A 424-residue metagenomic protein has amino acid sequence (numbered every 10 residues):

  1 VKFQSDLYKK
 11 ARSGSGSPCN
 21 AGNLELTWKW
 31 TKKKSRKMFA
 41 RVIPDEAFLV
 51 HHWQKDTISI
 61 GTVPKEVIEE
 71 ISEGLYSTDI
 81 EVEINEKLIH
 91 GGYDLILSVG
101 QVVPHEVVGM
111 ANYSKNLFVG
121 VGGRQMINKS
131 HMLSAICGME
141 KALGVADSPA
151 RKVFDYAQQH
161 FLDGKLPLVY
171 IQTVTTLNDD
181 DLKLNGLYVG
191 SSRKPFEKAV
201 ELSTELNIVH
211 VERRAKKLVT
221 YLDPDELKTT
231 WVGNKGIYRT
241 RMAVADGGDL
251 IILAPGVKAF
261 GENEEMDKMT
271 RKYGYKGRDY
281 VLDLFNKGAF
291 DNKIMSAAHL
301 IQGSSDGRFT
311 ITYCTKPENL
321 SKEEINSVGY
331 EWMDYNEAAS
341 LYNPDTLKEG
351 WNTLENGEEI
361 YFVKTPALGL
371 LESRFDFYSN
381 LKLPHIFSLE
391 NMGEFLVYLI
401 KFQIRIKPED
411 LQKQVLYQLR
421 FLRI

Functional and structural regions predicted by a protein language model:
F3-F39: Membrane helical hairpin/interfacial module
T27-G109, E323: An acidic, phosphate/nucleotide-engaging active-site surface
T78-P167, I325-V328, W332-A338, D376-S379: Conserved phosphate- and dinucleotide-binding cores of soluble alpha/beta proteins, encompassing both enzyme active
S98-V99, H105-V108, M126-S130, D179-L182 (+4 more regions): Short helix/loop capping segments that flank catalytic or ligand/cofactor-binding pockets
M132-T175, Y275-K316: Polyanion-binding loop/helix "lid" in catalytic or ligand-binding cores
K141-E226: Membrane-embedded hairpin module used as a gating/binding unit in multi-pass transport and secretion proteins
L227-L320: C-terminal catalytic subdomain
D306-L422: Extended hydrophobic packing segments that form well-structured cores
